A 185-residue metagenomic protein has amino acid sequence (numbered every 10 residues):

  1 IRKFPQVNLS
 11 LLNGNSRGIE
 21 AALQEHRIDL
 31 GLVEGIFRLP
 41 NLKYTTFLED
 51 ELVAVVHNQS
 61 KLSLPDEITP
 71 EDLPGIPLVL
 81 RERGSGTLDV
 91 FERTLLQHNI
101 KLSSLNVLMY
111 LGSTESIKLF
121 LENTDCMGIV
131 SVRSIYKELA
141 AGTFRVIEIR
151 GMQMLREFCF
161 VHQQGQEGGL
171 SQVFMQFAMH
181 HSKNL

Functional and structural regions predicted by a protein language model:
I1-P40: Central regulatory/effector-binding core of bacterial HTH transcription factors
V7-G14, E34, L102-S113, E148: Short beta-strand-to-loop elements that line the ligand-binding cleft of bilobed periplasmic-binding protein-like
R17, G35-N41, D89, R93 (+1 more regions): A ligand-binding cleft/hinge motif common to bilobed small-molecule-binding domains
A22-Q24, L73, L119-D125, F160: Hydrophobic residues within well-ordered alpha-helices
L42-V79, R83, Q172: Flexible hinge/capping segments at coil-to-helix
K43-V53, N106, A140-M154: Short beta-strand->loop
P77-N99, G168-G169, L185: Secondary-structure junction motif
I147-L185: A late-sequence structural motif
